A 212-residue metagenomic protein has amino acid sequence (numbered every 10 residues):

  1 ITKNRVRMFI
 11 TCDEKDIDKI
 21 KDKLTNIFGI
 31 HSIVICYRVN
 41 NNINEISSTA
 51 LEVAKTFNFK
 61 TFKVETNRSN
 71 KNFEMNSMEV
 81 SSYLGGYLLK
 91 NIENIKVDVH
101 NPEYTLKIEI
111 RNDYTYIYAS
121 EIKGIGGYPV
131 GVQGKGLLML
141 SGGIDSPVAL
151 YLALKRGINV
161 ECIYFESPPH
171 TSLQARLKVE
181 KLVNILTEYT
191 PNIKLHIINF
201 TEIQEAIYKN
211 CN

Functional and structural regions predicted by a protein language model:
I1-L137, L150-I203: RNA-binding accessory domains that recognize and position tRNA/RNA substrates
I144-D145: Hydrophobic/small residue at the entry helix of a nucleotide-binding pocket
A206-Y208: Alpha-helical scaffold segments that mediate packing/assembly in large oligomeric complexes
N210-N212: S-adenosylmethionine
